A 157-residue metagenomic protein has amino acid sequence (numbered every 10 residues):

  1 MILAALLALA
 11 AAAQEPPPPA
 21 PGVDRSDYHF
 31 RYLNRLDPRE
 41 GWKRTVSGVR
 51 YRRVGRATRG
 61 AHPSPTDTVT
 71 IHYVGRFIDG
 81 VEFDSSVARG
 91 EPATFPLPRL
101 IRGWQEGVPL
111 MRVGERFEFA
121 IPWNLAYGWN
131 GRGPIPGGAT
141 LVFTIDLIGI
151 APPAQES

Functional and structural regions predicted by a protein language model:
I2-S157: Cross-family detector of peptidyl-prolyl cis-trans isomerase
